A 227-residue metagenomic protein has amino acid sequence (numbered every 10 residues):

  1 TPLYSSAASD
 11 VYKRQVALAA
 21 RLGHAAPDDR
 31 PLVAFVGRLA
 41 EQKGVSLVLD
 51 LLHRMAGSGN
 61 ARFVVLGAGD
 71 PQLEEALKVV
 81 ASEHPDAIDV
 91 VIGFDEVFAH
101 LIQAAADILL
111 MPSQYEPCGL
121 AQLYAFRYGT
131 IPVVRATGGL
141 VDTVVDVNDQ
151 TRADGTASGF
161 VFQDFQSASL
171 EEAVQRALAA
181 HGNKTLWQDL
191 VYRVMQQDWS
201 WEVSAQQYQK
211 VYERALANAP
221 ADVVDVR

Functional and structural regions predicted by a protein language model:
T1-A8, Y12: Single conserved hydrophobic/aromatic residue that forms the stacking wall/gate of nucleotide- or nucleobase-binding
A25-K43: Conserved donor-binding/catalytic core segment of Leloir-type glycosyltransferases
V33, V48-L51, F63, Y208: A structural motif in glycosyltransferase catalytic domains
F35-G37, L66, G93, P112: Short hydrophobic "strand-cap" motifs at the C-terminus of beta-strands
A40-H53: A conserved mid-protein helix/loop that constitutes part of the nucleotide-sugar donor-binding site
A61-L101: Nucleotide-activated donor-binding/catalytic signature segment of Leloir-type glycosyltransferases, i.e., the conserved
Q103-D189, M195-Q196: Catalytic binding pocket for nucleotide-activated donors in carbohydrate/polymer assembly enzymes
W201-R227: C-terminal alpha-helical cap of glycosyltransferases
